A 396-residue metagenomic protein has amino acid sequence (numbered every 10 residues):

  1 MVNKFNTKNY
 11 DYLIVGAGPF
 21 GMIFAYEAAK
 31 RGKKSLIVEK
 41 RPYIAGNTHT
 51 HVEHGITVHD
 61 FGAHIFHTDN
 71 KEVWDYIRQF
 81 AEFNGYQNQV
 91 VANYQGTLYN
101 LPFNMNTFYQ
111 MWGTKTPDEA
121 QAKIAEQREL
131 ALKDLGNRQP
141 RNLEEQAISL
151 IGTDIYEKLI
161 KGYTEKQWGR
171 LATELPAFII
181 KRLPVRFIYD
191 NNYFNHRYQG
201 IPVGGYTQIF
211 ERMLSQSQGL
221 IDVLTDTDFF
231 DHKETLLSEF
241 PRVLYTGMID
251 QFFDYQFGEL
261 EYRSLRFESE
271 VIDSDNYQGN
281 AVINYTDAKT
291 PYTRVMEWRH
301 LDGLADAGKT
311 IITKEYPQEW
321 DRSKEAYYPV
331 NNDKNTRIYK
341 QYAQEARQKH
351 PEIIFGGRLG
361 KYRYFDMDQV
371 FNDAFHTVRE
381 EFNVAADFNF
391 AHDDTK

Functional and structural regions predicted by a protein language model:
M1-K8: A short, basic/flexible loop-to-alpha-helix module at the beginning of a structural domain
Y10-I37, V378, F382: N-terminal Rossmann-like FAD-binding beta1-loop-alpha1 element of flavoenzymes
A29-H54: Glycine-rich FAD pyrophosphate-binding loop
R31, T227-Q348: Mid-domain catalytic core of redox enzymes that form a hydrophobic substrate pocket/lid adjacent to a catalytic redox
A45-N47, Y94, N100-L101, Y156 (+7 more regions): Short catalytic/ligand-binding loop motif for oxyanion handling, primarily in non-cytosolic enzymes, centered on
H54-Q127: Dinucleotide-binding Rossmann-like beta1-alpha1 core, especially the glycine-rich loop that anchors the ADP
Q95-Y99, N106-P241: Active-site/ligand-binding neighborhood in enzyme catalytic cores
E325-K396: C-terminal catalytic lobe of FAD-dependent flavoproteins
